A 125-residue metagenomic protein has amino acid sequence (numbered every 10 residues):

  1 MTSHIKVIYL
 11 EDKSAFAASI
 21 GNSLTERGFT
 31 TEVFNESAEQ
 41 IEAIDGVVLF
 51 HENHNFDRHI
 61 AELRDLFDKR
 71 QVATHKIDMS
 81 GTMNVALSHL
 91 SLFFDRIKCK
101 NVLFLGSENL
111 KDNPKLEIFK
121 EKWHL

Functional and structural regions predicted by a protein language model:
T2-E108, D112-W123: Acidic/glycine-enriched connector segments
